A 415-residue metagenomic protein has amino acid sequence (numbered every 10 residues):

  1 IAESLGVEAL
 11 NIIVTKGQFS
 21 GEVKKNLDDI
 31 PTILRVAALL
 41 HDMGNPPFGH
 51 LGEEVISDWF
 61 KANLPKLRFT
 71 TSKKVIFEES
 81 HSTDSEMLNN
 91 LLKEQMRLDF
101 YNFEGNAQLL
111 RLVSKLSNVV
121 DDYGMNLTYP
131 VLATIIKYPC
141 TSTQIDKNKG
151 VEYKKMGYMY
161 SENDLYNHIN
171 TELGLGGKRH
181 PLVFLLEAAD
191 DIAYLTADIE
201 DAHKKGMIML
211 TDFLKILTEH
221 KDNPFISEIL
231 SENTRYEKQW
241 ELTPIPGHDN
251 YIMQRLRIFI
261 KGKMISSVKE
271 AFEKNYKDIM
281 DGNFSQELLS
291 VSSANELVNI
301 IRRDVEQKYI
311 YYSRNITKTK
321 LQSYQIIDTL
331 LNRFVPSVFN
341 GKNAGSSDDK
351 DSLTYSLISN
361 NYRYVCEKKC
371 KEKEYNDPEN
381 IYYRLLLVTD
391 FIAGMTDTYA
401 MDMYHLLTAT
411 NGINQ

Functional and structural regions predicted by a protein language model:
I1-V36, P46-L256, I265: Sequence-structural signature of the catalytic-core scaffold of metal-dependent phosphohydrolases that act on
A2, G6, A189, A193-T196 (+5 more regions): A structural signal for well-ordered alpha-helices, especially hydrophobic packing surfaces of coiled-coils
V7-G17, P336-A344, A409-T410: Surface-exposed helix-capping loop/turn segments at secondary-structure junctions
H41, L109, D190, I327 (+1 more regions): Divalent metal-coordination and catalytic microenvironments
M43, R68-F69, N411-Q415: Flexible coil/loop and intrinsically disordered segments
D212-D222, L353-N360, N414-Q415: Eukaryote-specific, cytoplasm-facing alpha-helical/coiled-coil scaffolding segments in long proteins
I229-Y383, M395, L407: C-terminal subdomains that position terminal phosphate/3'-OH groups for nucleotidyl transfer/ligation, primarily on
D349, L387-Q415: C-terminal structured interaction module
